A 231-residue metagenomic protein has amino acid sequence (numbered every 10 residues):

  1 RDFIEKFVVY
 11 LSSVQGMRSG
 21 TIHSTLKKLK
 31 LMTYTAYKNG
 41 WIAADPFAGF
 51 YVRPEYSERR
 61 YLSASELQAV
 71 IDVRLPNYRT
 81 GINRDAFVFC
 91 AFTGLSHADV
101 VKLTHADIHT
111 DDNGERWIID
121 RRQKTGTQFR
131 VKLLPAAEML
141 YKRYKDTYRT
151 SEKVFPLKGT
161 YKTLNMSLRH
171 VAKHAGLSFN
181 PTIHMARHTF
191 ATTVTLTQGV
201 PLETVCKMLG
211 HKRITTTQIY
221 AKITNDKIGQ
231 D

Functional and structural regions predicted by a protein language model:
R1-T35, Y51: Short, Lys/Arg-enriched alpha-helical recognition elements, typified by the DNA-recognition helix
D2, S24, I82-R84, K158-Y161 (+2 more regions): Short basic/aromatic active-site micro-motif
S19, H23-T25, K38-H97, V101 (+1 more regions): Basic, Lys/Arg- and aromatic-enriched nucleic-acid-binding interface segment
Y56, Q123-K142, R149-H170: C-terminal catalytic core of Y-nucleophile DNA break-rejoin enzymes
Y61, R122-G126, L209-D231: Catalytic-site neighborhood detector that most strongly recognizes the C-terminal catalytic loop/helix of tyrosine
V70, F129-P135, M139, R143-K145 (+1 more regions): DNA/chromatin major-groove-contacting recognition/catalytic segments
V88, F92, A98-D99, H170 (+2 more regions): C-terminal catalytic core of tyrosine-transesterase DNA break-rejoin enzymes
D107-E115, S178-F179, G199-I219, D226: Short, polar N-cap/turn motifs at the start of nucleic acid-interacting alpha helices
